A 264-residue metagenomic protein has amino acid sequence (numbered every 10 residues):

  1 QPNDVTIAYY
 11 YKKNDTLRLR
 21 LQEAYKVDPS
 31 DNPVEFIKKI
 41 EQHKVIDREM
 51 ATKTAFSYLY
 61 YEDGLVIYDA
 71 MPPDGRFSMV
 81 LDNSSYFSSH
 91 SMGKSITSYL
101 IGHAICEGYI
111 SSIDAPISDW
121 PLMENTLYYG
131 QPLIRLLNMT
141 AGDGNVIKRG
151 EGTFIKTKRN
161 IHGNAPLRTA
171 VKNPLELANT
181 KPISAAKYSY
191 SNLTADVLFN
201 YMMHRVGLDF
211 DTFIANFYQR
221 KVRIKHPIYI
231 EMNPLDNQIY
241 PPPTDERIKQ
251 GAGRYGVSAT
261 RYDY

Functional and structural regions predicted by a protein language model:
Q1-M79, E107-S111, N138, H204: N-terminal leader/targeting segments and the immediately adjacent pre-domain N-terminus
T54, D74-N83, S88-S91, I101 (+2 more regions): Extended ligand-binding groove/face enriched in aromatic
A55, F87-S95, S111, L127-Q131 (+5 more regions): Soluble non-cytosolic domains of exported or imported proteins
S57-Y60, I67-D69, H90, R135-N138 (+4 more regions): Structural recognition of the beta-strand scaffold that forms the well-ordered cores of secreted hydrolase catalytic
L59-F77, L167-K172, I224, Y229-P242: Acidic-glycine-rich active-site phosphate/pyrophosphate-binding loop
G64, F87-I113, L136, L198-M202 (+1 more regions): Active-site SXXK
N83-S84, R149-N233, Y255: Catalytic-site signature segments of enzymes, centered on catalytic residues
E107-G144, N179, R205-R254: Active-site helix/loop module of the DD-peptidase/beta-lactamase fold, centered on the serine-lysine SxxK catalytic
